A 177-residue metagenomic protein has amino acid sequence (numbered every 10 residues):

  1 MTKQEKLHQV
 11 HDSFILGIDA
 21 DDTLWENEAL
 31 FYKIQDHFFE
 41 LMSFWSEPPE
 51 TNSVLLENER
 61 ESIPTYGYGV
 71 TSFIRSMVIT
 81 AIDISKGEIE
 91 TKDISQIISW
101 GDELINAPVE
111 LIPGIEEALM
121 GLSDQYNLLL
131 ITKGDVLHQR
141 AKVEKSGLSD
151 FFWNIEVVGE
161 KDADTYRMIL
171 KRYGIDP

Functional and structural regions predicted by a protein language model:
T2-V54: Active-site neighborhood of HAD-like aspartate-dependent phosphohydrolases
Q9-H11, D124-Y126, Y173-P177: Glycine-rich phosphate-binding loop signature in dinucleotide/nucleotide-binding domains
F31-F39, I74-V78, V136: An amphipathic alpha-helix signature
F44, E50-S53, E57-E103: A metal-dependent, Asp-based hydrolase signature
K92-E110, I115-S146, I155-E160: Substrate-recognition element of Asp-dependent hydrolases with the DxDx(T/V) motif
D162-P177: Conserved Lys-Pro-Asp/Glu-containing loop-to-beta segment of HAD-superfamily phosphomonoesterases, centered on
